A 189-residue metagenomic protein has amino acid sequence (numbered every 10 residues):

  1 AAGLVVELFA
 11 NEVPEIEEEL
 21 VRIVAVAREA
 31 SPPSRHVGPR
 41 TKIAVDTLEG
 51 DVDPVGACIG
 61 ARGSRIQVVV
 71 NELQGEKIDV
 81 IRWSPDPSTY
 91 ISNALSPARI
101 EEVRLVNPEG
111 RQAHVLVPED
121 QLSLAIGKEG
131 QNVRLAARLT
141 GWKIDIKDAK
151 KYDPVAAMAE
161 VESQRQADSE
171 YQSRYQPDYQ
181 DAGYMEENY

Functional and structural regions predicted by a protein language model:
A1-Y189: RNA-contacting regions in translation and RNA-metabolism proteins, encompassing KH/S1 modules where present
